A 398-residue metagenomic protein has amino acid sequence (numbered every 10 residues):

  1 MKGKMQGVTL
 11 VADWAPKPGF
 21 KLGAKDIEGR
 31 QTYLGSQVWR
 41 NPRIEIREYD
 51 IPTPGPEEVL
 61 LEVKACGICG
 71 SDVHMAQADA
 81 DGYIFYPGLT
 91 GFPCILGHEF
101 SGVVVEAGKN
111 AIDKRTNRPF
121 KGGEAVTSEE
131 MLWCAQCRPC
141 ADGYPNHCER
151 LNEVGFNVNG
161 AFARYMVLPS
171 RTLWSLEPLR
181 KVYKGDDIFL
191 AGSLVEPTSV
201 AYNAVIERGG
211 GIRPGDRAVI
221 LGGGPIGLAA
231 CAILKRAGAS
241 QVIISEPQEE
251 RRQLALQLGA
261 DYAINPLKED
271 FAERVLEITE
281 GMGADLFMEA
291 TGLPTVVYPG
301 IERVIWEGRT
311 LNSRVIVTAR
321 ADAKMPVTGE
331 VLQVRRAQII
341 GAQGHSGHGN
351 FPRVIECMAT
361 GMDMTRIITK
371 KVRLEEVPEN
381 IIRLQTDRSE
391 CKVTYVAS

Functional and structural regions predicted by a protein language model:
M1-G3, K21, Y298-I301, I305-G308 (+1 more regions): C-terminal hydrophobic helical "lid"/dimerization subdomain of Rossmann-like NAD(P)H-dependent oxidoreductases
M1-L96, S398: Short N-terminal strand-loop motif that marks the start of NAD(P)H/FAD-dependent oxidoreductase cofactor-binding domains
D13, P247-Q248, A321, H345: Residues in the short beta-alpha loop(s) of Rossmann-like NAD(P)-binding domains
D50-C66, D81-R138, R180: Glycine-rich beta-strand-centered segment in the early N-terminal region that forms part of a ligand/cofactor-binding
P87-H98, D113-K114, C134-R217: NAD(P)H dinucleotide-binding glycine-rich loop of Rossmann-like/cofactor-binding domains, especially the beta1-alpha1
K184-E269, E273: Mid-domain Rossmann-like dinucleotide-binding core that forms the NAD(H)/NADP(H) cofactor-binding site
G209-P214, Q253-Q338: Glycine-rich cofactor phosphate-binding loops and adjacent beta1-alpha1 units of small-molecule cofactor enzyme domains
A272, L276-G281, A321-K370, P378-E379 (+1 more regions): C-terminal substrate-binding/catalytic core of Rossmann-like NAD(P)-dependent dehydrogenases/reductases
